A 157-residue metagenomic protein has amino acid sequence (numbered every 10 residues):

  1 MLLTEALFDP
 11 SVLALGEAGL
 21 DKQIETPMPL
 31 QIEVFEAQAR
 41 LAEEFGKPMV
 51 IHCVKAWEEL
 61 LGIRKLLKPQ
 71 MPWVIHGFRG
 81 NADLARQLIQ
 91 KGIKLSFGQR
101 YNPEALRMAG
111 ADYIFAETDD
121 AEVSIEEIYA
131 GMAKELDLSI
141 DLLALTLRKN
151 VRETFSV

Functional and structural regions predicted by a protein language model:
M1-P10, N102-A111: Short amphipathic alpha-helices and their capping/turn segments at secondary-structure boundaries
L2-K91, L138: Divalent metal-binding pocket/active-site signature
R40-L41, Y129-V157: Mid-to-C-terminal alpha-helical segments outside catalytic/metal-binding sites
P69, A111-D112: Acidic, glycine-centered active-site loop in nucleotide-sugar glycosyltransferases
G92-E104: His/Asp/Glu-enriched short active-site or ligand-binding loop at hydrolase and phosphoryl-transfer sites
A109, S124-E127, L147: Domain-scale detector for complete catalytic domains at protein termini or as standalone homologs
D112-S124: Short acidic/histidine-rich active-site segments
